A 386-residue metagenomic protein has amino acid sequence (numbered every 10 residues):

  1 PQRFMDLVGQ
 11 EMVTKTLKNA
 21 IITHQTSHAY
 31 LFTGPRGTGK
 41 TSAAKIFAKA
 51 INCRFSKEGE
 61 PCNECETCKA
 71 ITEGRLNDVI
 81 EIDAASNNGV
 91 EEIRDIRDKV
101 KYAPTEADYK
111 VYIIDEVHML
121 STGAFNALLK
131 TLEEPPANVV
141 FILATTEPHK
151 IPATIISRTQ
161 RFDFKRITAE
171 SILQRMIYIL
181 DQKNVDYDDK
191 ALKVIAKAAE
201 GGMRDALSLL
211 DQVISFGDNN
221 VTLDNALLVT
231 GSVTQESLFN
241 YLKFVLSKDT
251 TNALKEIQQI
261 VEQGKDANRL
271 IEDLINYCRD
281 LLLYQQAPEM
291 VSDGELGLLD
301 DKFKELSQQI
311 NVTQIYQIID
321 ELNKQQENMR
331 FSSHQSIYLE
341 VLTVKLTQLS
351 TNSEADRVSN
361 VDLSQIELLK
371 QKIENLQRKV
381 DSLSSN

Functional and structural regions predicted by a protein language model:
P1-R161, S171: P-loop/Walker A NTP-binding region and its immediately flanking N-terminal helices in P-loop NTPase folds
R75-N77, E92-D95, A144, Q160-V380: Extended, largely alpha-helical regulatory/partner-binding modules appended to the mid-to-C-terminal parts
S382-N386: Helical coiled-coil/dimerization "stalks" and their immediately adjacent regulatory linkers at helix->disorder
